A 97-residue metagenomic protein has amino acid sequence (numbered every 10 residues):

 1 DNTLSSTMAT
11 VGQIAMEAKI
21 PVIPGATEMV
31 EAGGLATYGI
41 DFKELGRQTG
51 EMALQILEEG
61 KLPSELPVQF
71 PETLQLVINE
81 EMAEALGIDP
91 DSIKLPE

Functional and structural regions predicted by a protein language model:
D1-E97: Short hydrophobic alpha-helices and adjacent helix-cap/hinge residues
